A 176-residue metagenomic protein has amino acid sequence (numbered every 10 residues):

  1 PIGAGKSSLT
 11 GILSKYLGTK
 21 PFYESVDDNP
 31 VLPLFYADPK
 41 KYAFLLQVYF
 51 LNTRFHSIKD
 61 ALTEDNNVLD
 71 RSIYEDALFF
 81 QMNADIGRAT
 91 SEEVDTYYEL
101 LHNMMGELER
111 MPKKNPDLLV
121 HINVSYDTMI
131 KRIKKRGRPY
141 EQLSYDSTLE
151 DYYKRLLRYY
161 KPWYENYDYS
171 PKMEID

Functional and structural regions predicted by a protein language model:
I2: The conserved Walker
K6: Conserved lysine of the Walker
L9, L13: Hydrophobic positions on the alpha1 helix immediately C-terminal to the Walker A/P-loop
K15-R54, L78-M82: Conserved substrate/cofactor phosphate-moiety recognition/catalytic segment in nucleotide-dependent phosphotransferases
K20-F22, L69, L118-V120, M173-I175: Hydrophobic/aromatic beta-strand patches that form the interior of the parallel beta-sheet core in alpha/beta enzyme
V26-D28, I73-E75, V124-M129: Conserved nucleotide-binding/hydrolysis micro-motifs of P-loop NTPases
L51-N67, G106-R110: Short amphipathic alpha-helices and their capping/turn segments at secondary-structure boundaries
F79-R158: A glycine- and Lys/Arg-enriched "phosphate-lid" helix/loop adjacent to the NTP-binding pocket of small-molecule kinases
